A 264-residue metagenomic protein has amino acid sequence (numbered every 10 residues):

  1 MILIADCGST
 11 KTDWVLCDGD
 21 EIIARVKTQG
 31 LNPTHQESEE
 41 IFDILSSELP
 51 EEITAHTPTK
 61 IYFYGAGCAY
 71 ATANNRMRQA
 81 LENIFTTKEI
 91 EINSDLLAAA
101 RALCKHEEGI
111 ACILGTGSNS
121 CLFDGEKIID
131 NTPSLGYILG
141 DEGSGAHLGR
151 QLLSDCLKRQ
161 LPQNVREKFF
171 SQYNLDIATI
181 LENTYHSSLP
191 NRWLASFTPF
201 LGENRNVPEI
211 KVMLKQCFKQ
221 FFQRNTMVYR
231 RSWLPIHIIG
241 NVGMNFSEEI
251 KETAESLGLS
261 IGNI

Functional and structural regions predicted by a protein language model:
M1-T59, A80, L103, E108-I110 (+1 more regions): ATP-binding/phosphotransfer module of carbohydrate and carboxylate kinases, centering on a glycine-rich
D6, Y64, A111-G117: Short beta-strand segments
T10, A66-A69, T116-N119, G243: Short glycine-rich anion-binding loops that position phosphate/pyrophosphate groups of nucleotides and phosphorylated
C17-E21, F123-I128: Short acidic-glycine loop/turn motifs at beta-strand connectors
T59-K60, Y64, C68-L96: Anion-binding (especially nucleotide phosphate/pyrophosphate-binding) glycine-rich loop and adjoining beta-alpha core
L81-T86, I128-G136, E252-S260: Glycine/charged-rich beta-loop-alpha catalytic/anionic-binding loops adjacent to active sites
K88-C112: Conserved phosphate-binding catalytic cores of ATP/NTP-utilizing and phosphoryl-transfer enzymes
I128-N174: Glycine-rich phosphate-binding loop plus the immediately following alpha-helix
